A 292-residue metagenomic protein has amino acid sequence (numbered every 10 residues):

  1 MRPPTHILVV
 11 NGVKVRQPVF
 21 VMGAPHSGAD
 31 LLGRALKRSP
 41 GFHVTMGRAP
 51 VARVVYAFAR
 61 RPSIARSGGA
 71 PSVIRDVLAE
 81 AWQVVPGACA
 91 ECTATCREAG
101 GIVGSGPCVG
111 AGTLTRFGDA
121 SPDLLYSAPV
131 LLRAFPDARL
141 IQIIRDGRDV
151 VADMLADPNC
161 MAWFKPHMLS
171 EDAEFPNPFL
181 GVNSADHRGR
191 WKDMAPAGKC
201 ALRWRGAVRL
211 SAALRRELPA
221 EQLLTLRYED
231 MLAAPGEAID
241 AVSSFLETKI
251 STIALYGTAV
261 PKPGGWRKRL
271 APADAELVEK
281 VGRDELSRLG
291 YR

Functional and structural regions predicted by a protein language model:
M1-F20, P25, L155, W163-M168 (+1 more regions): PAPS-dependent sulfotransferases, especially Golgi type II membrane carbohydrate sulfotransferases
P18-V19, L114-F117, R139: Short active-site oxyanion
M22-A24, G118-P122, I144-R145, Y228: Short His-Asn-centered micro-motif
M22-L36: Glycine-rich phosphate-binding P-loop
D30-G33, A52-V54, L125-A128, R148-D153 (+1 more regions): Short catalytic/ligand-binding loop motif for oxyanion handling, primarily in non-cytosolic enzymes, centered on
R38-S127, A134, C160-K192: PAPS-dependent sulfation machinery
F42, A138, Q222-L223: Short, conserved active-site loop motifs that form the nucleotide-linked donor/cofactor pocket
A120, A134-A156: Conserved phosphate-donor/acceptor-positioning beta-strand/loop module used by diverse small-molecule
